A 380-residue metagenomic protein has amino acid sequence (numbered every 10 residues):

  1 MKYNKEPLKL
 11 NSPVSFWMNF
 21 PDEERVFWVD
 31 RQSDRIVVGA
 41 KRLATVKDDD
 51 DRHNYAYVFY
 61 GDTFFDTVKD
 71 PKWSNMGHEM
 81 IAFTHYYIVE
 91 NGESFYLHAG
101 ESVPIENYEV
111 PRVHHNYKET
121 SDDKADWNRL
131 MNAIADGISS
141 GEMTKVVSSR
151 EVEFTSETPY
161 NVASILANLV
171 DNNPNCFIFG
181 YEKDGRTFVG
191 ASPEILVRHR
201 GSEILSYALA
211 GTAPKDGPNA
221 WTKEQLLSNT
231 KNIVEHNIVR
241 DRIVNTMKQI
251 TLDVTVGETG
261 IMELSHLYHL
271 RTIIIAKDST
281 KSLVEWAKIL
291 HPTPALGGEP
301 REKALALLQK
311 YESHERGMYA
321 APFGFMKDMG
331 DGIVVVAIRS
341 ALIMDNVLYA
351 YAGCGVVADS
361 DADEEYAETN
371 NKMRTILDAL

Functional and structural regions predicted by a protein language model:
M1-Y57, T63-F65: Acidic/polar, glycine-rich intrinsically disordered N-terminal extensions of enzymes
K2-L10, S33, S102-N132, F154-T155 (+1 more regions): Contiguous alpha-helical scaffold segments within structured protein domains that host functional hotspots
P21-L43, S74, T155-V234, I238 (+2 more regions): An anion-binding catalytic pocket shared by soluble metabolic enzymes
T45-F154, I250-L252, D378: Non-catalytic accessory segments adjacent to catalytic cores
Y60, I178-Y181, G317-G324: A short glycine-rich, hydrophobically flanked beta-strand micro-motif that places a catalytic Asp/Glu for divalent metal
Y60, Y87, G141, V197 (+4 more regions): A residue-level signal for conserved active-site and pocket-lining positions in enzyme catalytic cores
K145-S149, G180-K183, E258, R301 (+1 more regions): Short coil/turn segments at secondary-structure boundaries
K277-L380: Conserved hydrophobic core element of enzyme catalytic domains
